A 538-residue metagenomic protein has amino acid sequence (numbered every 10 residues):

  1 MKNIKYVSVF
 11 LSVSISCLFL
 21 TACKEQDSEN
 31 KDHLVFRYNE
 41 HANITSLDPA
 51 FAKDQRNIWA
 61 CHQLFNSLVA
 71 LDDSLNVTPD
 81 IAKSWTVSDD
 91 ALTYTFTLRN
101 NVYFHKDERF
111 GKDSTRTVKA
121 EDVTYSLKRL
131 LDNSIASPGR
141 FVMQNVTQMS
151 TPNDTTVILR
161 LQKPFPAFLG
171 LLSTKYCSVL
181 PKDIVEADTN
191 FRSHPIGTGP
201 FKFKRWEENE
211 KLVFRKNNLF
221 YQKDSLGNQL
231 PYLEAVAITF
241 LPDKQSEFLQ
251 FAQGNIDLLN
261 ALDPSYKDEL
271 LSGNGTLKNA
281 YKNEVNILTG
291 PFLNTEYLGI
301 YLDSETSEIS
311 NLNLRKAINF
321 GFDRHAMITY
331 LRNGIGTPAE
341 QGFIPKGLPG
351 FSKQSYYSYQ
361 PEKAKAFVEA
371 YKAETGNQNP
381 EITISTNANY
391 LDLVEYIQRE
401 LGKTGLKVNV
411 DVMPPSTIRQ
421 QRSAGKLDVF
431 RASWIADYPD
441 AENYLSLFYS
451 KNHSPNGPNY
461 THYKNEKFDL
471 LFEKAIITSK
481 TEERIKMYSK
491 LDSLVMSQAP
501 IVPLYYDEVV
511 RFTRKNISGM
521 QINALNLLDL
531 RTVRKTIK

Functional and structural regions predicted by a protein language model:
K24, K316, I328, K407-R419 (+4 more regions): Extracytoplasmic/peripheral linker and loop segments enriched in polar/acidic and small residues with frequent Thr/Pro
D27-S28, T86, I135-K182, K202-E207: Surface-exposed binding/hinge segments that line and control ligand-binding clefts or catalytic entry sites
N39-D89, K128, I135, I196: N-terminal lobe/hinge region of extracytoplasmic solute-binding protein
K83-I135, I158, E247-Q250, E308: Aromatic- and charge-enriched surface segment that lines or borders ligand/interaction sites
F165-P231, A235, Q245-S246, E362-A366: Gly/Pro-rich hinge or "lid" segments in bacterial periplasmic/extracellular proteins
E186, R192, F220-G273, K407-N409: Ligand-site clamp/hinge motif
R215, S310-R399, K403-T404, K490 (+1 more regions): Append "and occasionally in soluble cytosolic enzymes with long acidic Gly/Pro-rich linkers
R511-K538: Long beta-strand-rich cores associated with HINT superfamily self-processing modules
